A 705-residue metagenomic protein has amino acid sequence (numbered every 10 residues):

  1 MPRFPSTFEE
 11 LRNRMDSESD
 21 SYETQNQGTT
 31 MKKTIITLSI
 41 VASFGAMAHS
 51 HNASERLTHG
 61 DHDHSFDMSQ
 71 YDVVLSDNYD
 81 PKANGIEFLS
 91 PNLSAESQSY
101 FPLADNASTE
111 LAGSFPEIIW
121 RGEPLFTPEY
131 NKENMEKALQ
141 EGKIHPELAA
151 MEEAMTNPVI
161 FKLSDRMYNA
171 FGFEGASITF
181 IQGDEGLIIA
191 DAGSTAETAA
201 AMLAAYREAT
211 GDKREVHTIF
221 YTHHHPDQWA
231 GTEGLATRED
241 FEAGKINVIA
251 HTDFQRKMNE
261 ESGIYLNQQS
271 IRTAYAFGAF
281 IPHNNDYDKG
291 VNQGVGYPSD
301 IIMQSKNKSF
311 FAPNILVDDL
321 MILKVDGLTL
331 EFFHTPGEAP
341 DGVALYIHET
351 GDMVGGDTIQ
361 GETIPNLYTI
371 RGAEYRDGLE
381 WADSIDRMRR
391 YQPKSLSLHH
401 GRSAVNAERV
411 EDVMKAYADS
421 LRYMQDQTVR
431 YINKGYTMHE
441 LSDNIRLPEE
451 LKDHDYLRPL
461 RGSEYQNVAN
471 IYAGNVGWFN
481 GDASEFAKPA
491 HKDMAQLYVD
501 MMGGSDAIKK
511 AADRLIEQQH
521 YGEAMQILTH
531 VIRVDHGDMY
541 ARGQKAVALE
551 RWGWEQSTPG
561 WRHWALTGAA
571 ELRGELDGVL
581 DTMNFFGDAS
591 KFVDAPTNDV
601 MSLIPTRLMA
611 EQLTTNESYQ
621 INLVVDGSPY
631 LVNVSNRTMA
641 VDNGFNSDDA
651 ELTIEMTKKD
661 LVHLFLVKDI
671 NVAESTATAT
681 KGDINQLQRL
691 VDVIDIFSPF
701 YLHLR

Functional and structural regions predicted by a protein language model:
M15, T30-S50: Gram-negative bacterial Sec-dependent N-terminal signal peptides
I40, H51-A149, L266-S270, A279-N285 (+4 more regions): Accessory terminal helices/loops
N157-K213, A344-D357: Conserved beta-strand hairpin/beta-sheet module of binuclear metal-dependent hydrolase folds, prominently
I160, G186, E197-I249: Active-site metal-binding motif and surrounding structural segment of the metallo-beta-lactamase
K162, R256-F333, L379-Q392: Metallo-beta-lactamase
L187, S194-E197, S305, S309-F311 (+2 more regions): Metallo-beta-lactamase
I246, G644-R705: C-terminal interaction segments
A569-A640, I684-R705: Acidic, aliphatic-rich amphipathic alpha-helical segments
